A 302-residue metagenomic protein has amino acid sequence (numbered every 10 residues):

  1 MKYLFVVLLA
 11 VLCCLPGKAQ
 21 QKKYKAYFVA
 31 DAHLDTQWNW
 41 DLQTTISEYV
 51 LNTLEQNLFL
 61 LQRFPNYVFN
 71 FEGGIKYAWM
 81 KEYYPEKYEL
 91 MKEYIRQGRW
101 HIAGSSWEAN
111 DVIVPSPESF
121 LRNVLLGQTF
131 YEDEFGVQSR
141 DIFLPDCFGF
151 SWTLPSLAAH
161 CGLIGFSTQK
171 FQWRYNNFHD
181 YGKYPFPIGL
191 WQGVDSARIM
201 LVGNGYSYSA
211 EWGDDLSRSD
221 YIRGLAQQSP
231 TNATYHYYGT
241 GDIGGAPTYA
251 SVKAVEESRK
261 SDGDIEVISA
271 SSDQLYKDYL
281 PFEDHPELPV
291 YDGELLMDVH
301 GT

Functional and structural regions predicted by a protein language model:
M1-Q21: Bacterial Sec-dependent N-terminal signal peptides
Q20-T302: Catalytic-domain carbohydrate-binding cleft regions of carbohydrate-active enzymes
